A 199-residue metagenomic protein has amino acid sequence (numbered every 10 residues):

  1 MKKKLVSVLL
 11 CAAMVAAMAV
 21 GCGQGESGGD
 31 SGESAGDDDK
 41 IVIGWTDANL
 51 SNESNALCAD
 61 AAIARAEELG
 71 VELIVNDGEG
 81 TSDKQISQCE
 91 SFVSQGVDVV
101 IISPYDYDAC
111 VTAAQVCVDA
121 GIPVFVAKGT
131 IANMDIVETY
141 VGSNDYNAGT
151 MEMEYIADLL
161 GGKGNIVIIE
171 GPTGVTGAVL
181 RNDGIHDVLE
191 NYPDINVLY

Functional and structural regions predicted by a protein language model:
K2-V8, M18, C22-Y199: A residue-level marker of the well-folded mature domains of exported/periplasmic proteins
A12-A13: Repetitive helical segments and hydrophobic/amphipathic motifs
